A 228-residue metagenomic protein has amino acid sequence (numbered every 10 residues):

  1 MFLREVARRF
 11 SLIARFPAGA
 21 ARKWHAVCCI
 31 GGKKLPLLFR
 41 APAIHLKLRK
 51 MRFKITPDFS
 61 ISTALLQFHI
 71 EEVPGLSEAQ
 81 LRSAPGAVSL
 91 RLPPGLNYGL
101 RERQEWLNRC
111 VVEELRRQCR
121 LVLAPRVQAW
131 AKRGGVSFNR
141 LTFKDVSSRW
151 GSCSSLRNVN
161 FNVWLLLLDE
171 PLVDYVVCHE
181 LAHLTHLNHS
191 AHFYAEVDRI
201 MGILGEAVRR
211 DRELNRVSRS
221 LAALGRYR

Functional and structural regions predicted by a protein language model:
M1-A20, W24-D174, L184-R228: Active-site-proximal or metal-binding-adjacent scaffold patches in catalytic folds
V177: Walker B beta-strand of ABC/ABC-like P-loop ATPase nucleotide-binding domains, specifically the conserved hydrophobic
E180: Walker B catalytic acidic pair
